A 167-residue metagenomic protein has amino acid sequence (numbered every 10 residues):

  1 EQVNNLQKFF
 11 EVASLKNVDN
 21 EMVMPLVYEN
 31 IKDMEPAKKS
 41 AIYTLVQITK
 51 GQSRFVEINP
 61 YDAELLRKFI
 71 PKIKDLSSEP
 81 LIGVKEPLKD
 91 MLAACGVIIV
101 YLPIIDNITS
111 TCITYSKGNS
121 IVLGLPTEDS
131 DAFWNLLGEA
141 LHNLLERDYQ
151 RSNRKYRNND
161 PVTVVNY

Functional and structural regions predicted by a protein language model:
E1-A13: Charged, helix-prone or intrinsically disordered regulatory segments positioned adjacent to compact structured domains
V12, K16-Y167: Conserved binding/catalytic microenvironments
